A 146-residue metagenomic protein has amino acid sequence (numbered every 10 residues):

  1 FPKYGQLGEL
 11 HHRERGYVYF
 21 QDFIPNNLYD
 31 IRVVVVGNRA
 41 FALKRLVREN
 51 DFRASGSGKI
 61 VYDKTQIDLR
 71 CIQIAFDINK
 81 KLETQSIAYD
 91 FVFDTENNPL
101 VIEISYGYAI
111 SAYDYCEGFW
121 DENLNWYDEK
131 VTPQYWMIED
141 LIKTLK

Functional and structural regions predicted by a protein language model:
F1-I74: Phosphate-binding site of ATP-dependent enzymes
Y19, F41-A42, I87, L100-E103: Protein kinase-like catalytic core scaffold
I24-P25, K81-T84: Short loop/turn motifs at secondary-structure junctions and domain boundaries
T65-Q66, F93-K146: C-terminal active-site "lid" helix and adjoining low-complexity regulatory extension at the edge of ATP-using catalytic
A75-K80: A conserved acidic, glycine/proline-rich C-terminal tail/linker
T84-E96: A short glycine-rich, hydrophobically flanked beta-strand micro-motif that places a catalytic Asp/Glu for divalent metal
